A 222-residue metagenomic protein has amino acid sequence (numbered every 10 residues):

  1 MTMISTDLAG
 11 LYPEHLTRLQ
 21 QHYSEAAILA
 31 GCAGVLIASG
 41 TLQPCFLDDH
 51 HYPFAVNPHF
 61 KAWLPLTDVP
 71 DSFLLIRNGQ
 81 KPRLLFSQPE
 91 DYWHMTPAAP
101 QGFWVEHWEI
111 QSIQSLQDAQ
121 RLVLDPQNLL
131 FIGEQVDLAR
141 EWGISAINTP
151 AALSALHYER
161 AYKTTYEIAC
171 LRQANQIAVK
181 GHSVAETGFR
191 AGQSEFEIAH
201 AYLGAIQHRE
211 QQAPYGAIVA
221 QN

Functional and structural regions predicted by a protein language model:
M1-G181: A composition/biophysics-driven feature that prefers long, compositionally simple stretches
L29-L47, Q176-N222: Active-site cores enriched in adjacent His and Asp/Glu residues with nearby glycine-rich loops that coordinate divalent
